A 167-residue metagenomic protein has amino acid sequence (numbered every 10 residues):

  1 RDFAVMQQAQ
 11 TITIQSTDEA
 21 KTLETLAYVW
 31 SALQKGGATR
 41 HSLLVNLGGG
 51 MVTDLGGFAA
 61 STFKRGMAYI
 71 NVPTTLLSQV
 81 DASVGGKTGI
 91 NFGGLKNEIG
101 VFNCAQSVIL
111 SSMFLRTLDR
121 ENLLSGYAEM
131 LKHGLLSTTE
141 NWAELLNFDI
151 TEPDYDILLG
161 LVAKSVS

Functional and structural regions predicted by a protein language model:
R1-L43: ATP/NTP phosphate-donor binding region
S16-D18, M51, L76: Residue-level detector of flexible, active-site-proximal loop/helix-junction positions within diverse enzyme catalytic
L23-L26, G56-G57, E121: Conserved strand-to-helix beginnings and helix N-cap segments that scaffold or border functional pockets
W30, A128, A163-S167: Amphipathic, well-packed alpha-helical segments that form the structural scaffold of globular domains
A38-I70: Active-site and donor-binding regions of nucleotide-sugar-utilizing enzymes
F58-P153: A glycine/threonine-rich phosphate-anchoring loop and its flanking beta-alpha core in nucleotide/phosphate-binding
L146-S167: Oxyanion-binding "anion nests"
